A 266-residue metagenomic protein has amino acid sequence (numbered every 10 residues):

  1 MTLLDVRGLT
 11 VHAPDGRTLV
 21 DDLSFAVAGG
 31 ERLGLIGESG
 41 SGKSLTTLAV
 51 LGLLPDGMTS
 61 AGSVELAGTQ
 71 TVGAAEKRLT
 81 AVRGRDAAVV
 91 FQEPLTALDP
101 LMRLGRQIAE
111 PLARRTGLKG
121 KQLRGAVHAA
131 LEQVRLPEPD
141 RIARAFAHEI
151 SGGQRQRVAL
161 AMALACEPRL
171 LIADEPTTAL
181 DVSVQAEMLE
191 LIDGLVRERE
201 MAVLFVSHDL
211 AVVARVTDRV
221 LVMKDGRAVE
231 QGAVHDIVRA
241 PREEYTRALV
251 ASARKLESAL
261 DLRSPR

Functional and structural regions predicted by a protein language model:
T2, G16, P137-A143, Q231-R266: Short catalytic/signature loops enriched in Gly
T59-Q70: Conserved ABC transporter NBD signature motif
I108, L160, L171, V184 (+1 more regions): Hydrophobic anchor residue at the start of the ABC signature
F146-I150, Q154: Conserved ABC ATPase signature
A165-R169: A short, proline-enriched helix->beta-strand linker immediately N-terminal to the Walker B motif in ABC-type P-loop
V213-R215: A short, surface-exposed alpha-helical micro-motif characterized by mixed small hydrophobic and charged/polar residues
